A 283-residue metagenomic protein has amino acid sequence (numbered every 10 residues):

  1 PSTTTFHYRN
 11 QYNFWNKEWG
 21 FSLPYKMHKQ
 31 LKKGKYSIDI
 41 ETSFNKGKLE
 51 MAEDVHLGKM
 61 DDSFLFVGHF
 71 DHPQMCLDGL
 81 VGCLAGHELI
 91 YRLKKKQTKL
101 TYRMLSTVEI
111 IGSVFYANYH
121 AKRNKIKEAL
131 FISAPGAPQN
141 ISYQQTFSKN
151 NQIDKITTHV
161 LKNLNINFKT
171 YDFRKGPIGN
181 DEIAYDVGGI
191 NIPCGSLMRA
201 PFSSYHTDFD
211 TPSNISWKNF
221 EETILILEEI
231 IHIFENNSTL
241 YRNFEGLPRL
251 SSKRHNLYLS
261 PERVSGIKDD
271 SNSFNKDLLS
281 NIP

Functional and structural regions predicted by a protein language model:
P1-P283: N-terminal hydrophobic/helix-forming segments and targeting peptides
